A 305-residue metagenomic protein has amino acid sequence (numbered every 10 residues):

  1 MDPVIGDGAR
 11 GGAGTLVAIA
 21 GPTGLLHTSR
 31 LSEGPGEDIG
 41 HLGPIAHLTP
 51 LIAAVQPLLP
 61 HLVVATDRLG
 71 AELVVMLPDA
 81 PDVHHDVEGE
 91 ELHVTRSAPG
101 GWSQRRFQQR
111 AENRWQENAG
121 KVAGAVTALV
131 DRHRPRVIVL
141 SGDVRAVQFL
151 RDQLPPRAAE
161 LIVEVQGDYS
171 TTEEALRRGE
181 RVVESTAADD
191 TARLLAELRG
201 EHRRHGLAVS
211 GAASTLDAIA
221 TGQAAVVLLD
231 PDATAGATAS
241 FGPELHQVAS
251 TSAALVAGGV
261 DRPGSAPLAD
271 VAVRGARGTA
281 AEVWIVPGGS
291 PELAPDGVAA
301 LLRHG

Functional and structural regions predicted by a protein language model:
M1-G305: Terminal alpha-helical anchor/extension segments at protein ends
